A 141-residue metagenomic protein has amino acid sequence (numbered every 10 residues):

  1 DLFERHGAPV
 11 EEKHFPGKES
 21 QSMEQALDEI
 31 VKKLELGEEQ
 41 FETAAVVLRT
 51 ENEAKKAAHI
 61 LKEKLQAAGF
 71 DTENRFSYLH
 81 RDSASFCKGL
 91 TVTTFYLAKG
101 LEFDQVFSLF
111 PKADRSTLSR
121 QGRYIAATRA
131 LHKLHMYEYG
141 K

Functional and structural regions predicted by a protein language model:
D1-E29, L36-L48, L90: Inter-lobe coupling/hinge region of RecA-like P-loop helicase motors
F3, E35-K141: Core RecA-like ATPase module of SF1/SF2 helicases and allied nucleic-acid translocases
